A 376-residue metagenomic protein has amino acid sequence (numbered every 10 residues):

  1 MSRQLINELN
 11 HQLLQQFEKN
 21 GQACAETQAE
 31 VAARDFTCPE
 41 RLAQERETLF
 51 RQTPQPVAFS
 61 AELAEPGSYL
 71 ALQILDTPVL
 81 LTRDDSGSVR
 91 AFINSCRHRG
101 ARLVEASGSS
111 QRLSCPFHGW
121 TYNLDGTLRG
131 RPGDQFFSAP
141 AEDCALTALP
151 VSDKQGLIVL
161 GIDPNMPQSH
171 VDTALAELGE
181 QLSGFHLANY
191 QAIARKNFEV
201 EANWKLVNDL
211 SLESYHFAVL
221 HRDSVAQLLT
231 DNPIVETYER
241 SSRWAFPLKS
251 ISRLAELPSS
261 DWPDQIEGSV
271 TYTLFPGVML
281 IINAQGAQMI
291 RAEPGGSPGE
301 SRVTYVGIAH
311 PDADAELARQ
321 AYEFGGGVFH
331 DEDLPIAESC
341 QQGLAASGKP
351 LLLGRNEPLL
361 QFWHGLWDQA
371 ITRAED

Functional and structural regions predicted by a protein language model:
M1-S95, R99-A106, P150-D153: N-terminal pre-ligand scaffold of iron-sulfur
L9-Q12, Q28, R34-C38, S114-G119 (+2 more regions): Short low-complexity stretches enriched in small and charged residues
A32-A33, A58-F59, A139-P140, H170 (+1 more regions): Short, solvent-exposed coil/turn linker segments
R51-E62, R131-D134, Y272-P276: Short Pro/Gly-enriched beta-strand edge/turn motifs at strand-loop
Q52-P54, G67, D76, L146 (+4 more regions): Sequence-level motif detector for i,i+2 pairs with an aromatic at +2
V57-E65, P140-A141, G268-Y272, V306: Short linear motifs in intrinsically disordered
E62-E177: Rieske [2Fe-2S] iron-sulfur-binding domain
T82-R83, S88, N94, L157-D376: C-terminal catalytic domain of Rieske-type non-heme iron oxygenases
